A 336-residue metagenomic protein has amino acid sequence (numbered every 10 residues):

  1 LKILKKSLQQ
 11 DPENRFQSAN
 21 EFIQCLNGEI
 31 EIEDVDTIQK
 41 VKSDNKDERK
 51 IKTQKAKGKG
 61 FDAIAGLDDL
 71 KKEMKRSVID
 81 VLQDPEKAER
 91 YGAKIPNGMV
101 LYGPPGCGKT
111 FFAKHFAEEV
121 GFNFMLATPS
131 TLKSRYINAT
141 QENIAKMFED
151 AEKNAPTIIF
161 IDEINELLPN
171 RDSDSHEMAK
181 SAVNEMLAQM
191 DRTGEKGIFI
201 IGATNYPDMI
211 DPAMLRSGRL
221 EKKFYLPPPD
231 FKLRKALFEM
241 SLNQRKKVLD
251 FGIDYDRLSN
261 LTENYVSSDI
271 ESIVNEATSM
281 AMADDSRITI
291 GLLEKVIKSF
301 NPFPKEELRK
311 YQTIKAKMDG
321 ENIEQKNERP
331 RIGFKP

Functional and structural regions predicted by a protein language model:
L1-L8: Conserved C-terminal C-lobe helix
D11-P12: Short helix/strand-capping hinge loops at secondary-structure junctions that flank key functional elements
R15: Conserved HRD-motif arginine in the catalytic loop of eukaryotic-like protein kinases
A19, I23, D36-D47, A281-N301: Conserved C-terminal helix/linker of AAA+ ATPases
I23-L26, I30-A63, V78: Conserved ASCE P-loop NTPase core motifs with emphasis on AAA+ ATPases
T53-K59, D68-K75, P85, E89-K94 (+2 more regions): C-terminal engagement/docking regions of AAA+ P-loop ATPases
G58-S259, Y265, A277: Walker A/P-loop NTP-binding motif of AAA+ ATPase domains
S268-A283: C-terminal helical "lid" of AAA+/P-loop NTPase domains
